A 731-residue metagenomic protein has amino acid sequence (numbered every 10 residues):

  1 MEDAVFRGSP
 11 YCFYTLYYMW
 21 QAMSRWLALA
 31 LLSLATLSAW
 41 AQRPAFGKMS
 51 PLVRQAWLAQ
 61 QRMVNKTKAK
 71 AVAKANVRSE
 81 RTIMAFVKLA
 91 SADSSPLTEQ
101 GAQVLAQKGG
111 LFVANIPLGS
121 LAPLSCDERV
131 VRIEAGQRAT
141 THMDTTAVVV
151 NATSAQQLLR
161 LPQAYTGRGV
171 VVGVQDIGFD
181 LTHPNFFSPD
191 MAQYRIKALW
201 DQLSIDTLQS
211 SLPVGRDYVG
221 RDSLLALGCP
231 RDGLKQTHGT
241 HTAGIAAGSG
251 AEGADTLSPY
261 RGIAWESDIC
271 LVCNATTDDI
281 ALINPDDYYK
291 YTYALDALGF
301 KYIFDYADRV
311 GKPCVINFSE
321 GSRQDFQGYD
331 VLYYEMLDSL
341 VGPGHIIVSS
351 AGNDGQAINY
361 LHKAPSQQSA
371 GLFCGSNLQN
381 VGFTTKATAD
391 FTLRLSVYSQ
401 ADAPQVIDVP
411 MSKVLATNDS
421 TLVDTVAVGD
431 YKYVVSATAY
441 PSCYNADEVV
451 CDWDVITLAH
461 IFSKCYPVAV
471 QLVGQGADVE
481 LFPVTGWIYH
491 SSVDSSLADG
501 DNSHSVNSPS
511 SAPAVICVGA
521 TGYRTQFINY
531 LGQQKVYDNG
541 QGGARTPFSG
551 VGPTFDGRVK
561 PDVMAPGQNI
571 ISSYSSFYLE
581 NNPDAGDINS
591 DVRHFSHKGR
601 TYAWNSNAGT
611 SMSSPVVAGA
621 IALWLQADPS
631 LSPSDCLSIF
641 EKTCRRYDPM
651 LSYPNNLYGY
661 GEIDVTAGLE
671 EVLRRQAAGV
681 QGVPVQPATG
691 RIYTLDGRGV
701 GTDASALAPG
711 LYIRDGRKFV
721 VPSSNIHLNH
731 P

Functional and structural regions predicted by a protein language model:
A39-P162, V171, D278: Autoinhibitory N-terminal propeptides
Q42, L158-A294, G311-V315, G342-G344 (+9 more regions): Subtilisin-like serine protease catalytic core
V72-N76, P313-S322, F326, G344-A351 (+3 more regions): C-terminal subdomain of the subtilisin-like protease fold in secreted/lumenal serine endopeptidases
F179-T240, G244, G262-A264, V310 (+2 more regions): Active-site core segment of subtilase-fold serine proteases
A243, C270-T277, F304-C314, G344 (+5 more regions): Hydrolase catalytic cores
C273-N274, F300-G328, S350-A351, V468-A477 (+1 more regions): Short acidic, glycine-rich surface-loop motifs adjacent to enzyme active sites
L669-R698, S724-H730: Residue-level detector of functionally pivotal "anchor" positions at catalytic/ligand-binding pockets or at interdomain
L711-P731: C-terminal tail/sorting-segment detector
